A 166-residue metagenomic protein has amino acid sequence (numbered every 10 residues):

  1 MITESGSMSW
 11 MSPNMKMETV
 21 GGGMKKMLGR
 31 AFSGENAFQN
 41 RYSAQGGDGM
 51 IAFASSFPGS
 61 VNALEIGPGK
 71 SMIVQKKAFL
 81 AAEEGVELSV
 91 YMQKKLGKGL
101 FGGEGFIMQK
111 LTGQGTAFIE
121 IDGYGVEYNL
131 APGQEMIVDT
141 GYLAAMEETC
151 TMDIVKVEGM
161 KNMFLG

Functional and structural regions predicted by a protein language model:
M1-G166: Composition-driven recognition of glycine/serine/threonine/acidic- and proline-rich low-complexity segments and repeats
